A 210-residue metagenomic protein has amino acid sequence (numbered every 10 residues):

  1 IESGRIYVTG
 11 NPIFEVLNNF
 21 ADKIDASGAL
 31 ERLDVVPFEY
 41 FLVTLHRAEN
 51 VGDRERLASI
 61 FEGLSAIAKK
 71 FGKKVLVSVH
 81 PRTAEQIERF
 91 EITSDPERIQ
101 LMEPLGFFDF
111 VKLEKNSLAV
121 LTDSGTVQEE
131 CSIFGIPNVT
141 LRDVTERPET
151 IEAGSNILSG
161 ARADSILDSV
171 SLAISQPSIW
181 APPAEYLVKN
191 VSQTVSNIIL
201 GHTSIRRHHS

Functional and structural regions predicted by a protein language model:
I1-S210: Nucleotide-activated sugar donor-binding and catalytic core shared by glycosyltransferases and related lipid-linked
